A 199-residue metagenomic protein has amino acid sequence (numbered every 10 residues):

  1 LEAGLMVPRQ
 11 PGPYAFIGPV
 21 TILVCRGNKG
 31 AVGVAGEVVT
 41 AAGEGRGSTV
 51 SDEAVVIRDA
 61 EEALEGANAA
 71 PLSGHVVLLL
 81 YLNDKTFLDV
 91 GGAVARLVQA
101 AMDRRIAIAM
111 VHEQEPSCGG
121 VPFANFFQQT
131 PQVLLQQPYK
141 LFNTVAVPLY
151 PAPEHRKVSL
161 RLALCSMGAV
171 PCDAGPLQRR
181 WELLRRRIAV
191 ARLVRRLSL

Functional and structural regions predicted by a protein language model:
L1-A95, Q99-A107, V111-V121, P151-L199: Conserved N-terminal substructure of TIR/SEFIR domains
K85, F127-P131, N143: Generic alpha-helical secondary structure signal
P116-L134: Glycine-rich, charge-decorated loop segments at or immediately adjacent to ligand/cofactor-binding or catalytic sites
Q136-L141: Intrinsically disordered, low-complexity acidic and serine/threonine/proline-rich regulatory regions
N143-P153: Short acidic-hydrophobic, aromatic-tinged amphipathic segments that line or gate anion-handling sites
